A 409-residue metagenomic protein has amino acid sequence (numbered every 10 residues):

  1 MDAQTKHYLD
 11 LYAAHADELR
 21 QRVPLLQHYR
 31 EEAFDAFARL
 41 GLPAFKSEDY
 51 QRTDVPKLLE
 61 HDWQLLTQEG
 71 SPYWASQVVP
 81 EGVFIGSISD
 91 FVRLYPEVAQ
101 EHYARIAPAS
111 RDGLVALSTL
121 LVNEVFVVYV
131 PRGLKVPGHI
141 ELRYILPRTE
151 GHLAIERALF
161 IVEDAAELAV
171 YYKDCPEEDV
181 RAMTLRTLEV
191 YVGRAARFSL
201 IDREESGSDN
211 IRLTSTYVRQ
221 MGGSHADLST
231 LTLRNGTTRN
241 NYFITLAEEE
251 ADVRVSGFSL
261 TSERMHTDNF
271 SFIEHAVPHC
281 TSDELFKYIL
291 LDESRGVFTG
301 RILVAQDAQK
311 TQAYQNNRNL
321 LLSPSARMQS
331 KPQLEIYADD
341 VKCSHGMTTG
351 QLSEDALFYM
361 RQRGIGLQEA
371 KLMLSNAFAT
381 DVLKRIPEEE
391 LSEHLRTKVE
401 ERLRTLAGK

Functional and structural regions predicted by a protein language model:
M1-V122, L285, L291: N-terminal amphipathic, basic helical "cap/leader" segment at the start of enzyme domains
L94-Y95, E101-I365, A379, L383-K409: Conserved beta-strand/loop scaffold segments within soluble protein domains that form the structured core and edges
